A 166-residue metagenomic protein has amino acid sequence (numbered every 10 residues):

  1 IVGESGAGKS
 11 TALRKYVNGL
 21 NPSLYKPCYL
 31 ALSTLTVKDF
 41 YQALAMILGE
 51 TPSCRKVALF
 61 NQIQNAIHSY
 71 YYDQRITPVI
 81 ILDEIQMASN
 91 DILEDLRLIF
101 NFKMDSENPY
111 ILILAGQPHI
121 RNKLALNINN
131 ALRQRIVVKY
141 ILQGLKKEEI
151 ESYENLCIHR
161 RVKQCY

Functional and structural regions predicted by a protein language model:
I1-K15: Walker A/P-loop nucleotide-binding motif
I1-V2, A31, L82: Residues at the beta-strand->loop junction immediately N-terminal to the Walker
V17-L20, I120-R135, G144: Short regulatory helix/loop adjacent to the ATP-binding pocket of P-loop NTPases
L24-P27, L35-C54: Conserved NTP-binding/hydrolysis module of P-loop NTPases
L30-T34, K123-A125, V137-E149: Conserved AAA+ ATPase "SRH/arginine-finger" region at the nucleotide-binding site
V57-D73: Conserved alpha-helical scaffold flanking the Walker A/P-loop in AAA+ ATPase domains
H68, R75-L114, N127: Conserved Walker B catalytic segment
L142-Y166: Conserved small helical "lid"/interfacial subdomain of P-loop NTPases
